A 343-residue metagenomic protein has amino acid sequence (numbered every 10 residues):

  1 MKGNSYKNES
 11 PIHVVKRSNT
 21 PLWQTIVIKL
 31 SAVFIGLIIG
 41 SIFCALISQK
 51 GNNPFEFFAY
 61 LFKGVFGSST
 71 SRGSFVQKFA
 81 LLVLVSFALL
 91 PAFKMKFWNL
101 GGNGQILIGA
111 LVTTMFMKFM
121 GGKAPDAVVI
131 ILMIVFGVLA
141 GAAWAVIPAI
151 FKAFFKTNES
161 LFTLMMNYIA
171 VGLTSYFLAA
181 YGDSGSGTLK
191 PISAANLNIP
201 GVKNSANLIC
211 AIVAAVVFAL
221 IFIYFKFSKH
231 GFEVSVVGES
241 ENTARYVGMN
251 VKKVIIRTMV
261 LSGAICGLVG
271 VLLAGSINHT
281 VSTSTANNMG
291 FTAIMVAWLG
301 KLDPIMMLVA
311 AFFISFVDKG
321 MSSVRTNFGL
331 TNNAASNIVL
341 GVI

Functional and structural regions predicted by a protein language model:
M1-I35, A219, E239, Y246-K253 (+1 more regions): Cytosolic-side transmembrane-helix boundaries in multi-pass membrane proteins
K7-L84: Membrane-interfacial amphipathic/re-entrant helices at transmembrane-helix boundaries
N19-V27, F93-G101, P125-I134, V138-T188 (+3 more regions): Short loop segments and helix-boundary regions at transmembrane helix junctions of multi-pass inner-membrane proteins
C44-Q49, K63-M120, V138-T157, A297-D303 (+2 more regions): Single transmembrane alpha-helix segments in multi-pass membrane proteins
K50-F55, F93-V112, A153-F162, E233 (+4 more regions): Short, non-helical or kinked segments that cap or interrupt transmembrane helices
S69, E159-F227, T280, A335: Transmembrane helix-bundle core of multi-pass membrane transporters and related energy-transducing complexes
K203-T280, P304-I305: Helix-loop-helix "hairpin" substructures at the membrane interface of multi-pass membrane proteins
V260-C266, G270-L272, S276-G341: Transmembrane alpha-helical segments in multi-pass inner-membrane proteins
